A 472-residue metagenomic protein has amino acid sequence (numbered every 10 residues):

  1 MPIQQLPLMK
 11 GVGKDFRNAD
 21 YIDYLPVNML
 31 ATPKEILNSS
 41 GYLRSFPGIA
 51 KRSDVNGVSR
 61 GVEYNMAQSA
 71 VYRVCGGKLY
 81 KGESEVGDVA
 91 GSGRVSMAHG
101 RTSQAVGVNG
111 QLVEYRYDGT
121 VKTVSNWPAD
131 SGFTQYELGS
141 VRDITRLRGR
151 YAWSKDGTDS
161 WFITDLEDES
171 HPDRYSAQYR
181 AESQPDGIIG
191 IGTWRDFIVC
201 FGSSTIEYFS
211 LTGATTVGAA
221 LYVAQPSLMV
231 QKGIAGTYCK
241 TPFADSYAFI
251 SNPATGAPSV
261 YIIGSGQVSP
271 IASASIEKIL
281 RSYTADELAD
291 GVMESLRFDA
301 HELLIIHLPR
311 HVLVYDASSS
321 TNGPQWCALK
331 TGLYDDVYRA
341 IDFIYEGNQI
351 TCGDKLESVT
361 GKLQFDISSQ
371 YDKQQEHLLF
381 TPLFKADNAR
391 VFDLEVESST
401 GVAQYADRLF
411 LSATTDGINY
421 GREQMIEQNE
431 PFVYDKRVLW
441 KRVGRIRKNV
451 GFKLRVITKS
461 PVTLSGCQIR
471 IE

Functional and structural regions predicted by a protein language model:
M1-T102, Q231-S246, P253-E472: Beta-sheet repeat architectures centered on beta-propellers
G48-V58, S84-G93, K122-V292: Beta-propeller and closely related beta-pinwheel folds
N65, R116, K155-D156, G202 (+1 more regions): Acidic surface patches and DE-rich sequence motifs
A98-S131: Hydrophobic or amphipathic alpha-helical targeting/insertion segments
Q104-A105, Y151, I206, L394: Generic structural signal marking isolated hydrophobic packing positions within regular secondary structure
G107, F201, A389: Residues that form or flank phosphate/diphosphate-binding pockets in enzymes that use nucleotide phosphates
V113-Y117, S154-P172, I206, V312-S320 (+1 more regions): Short beta-strand segments and strand-loop junctions that repeat across beta-rich extracellular domains
